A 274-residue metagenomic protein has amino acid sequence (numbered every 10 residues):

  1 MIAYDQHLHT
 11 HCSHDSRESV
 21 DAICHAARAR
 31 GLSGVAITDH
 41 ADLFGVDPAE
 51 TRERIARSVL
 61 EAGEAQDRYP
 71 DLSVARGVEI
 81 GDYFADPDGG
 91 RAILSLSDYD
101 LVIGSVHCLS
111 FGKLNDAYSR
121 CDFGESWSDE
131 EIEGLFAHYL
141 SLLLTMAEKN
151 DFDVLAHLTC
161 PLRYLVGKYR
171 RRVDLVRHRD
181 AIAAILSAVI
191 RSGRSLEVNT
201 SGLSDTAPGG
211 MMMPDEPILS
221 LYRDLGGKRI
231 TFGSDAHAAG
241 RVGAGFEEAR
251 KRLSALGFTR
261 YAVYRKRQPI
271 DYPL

Functional and structural regions predicted by a protein language model:
M1-F84, G89-L94, D100, Y164-R177 (+3 more regions): An N-terminally biased module of ancient metal coordination in phosphate/nucleic-acid-related enzymes
M1-Q6, T10, V20, F111 (+2 more regions): Charged catalytic cores and adjacent phosphate/nucleic-acid-binding surfaces used for phosphate/nucleic-acid chemistry
A29, A147-E148, D224-G226: Short hydrophobic "helix-edge" motifs at membrane interfaces and signal-peptide entry regions
L32, Y99, D151-F152, G227 (+1 more regions): A structural motif
V35-I37, V102, L155, L196 (+2 more regions): Hydrophobic residues within beta-strands of alpha/beta enzymes
T38, S105, L158, N199 (+1 more regions): Conserved residues at the C-terminal ends of beta-strands
A49-R191: Extended substrate/RNA-proximal surfaces in nucleic-acid metabolism proteins
